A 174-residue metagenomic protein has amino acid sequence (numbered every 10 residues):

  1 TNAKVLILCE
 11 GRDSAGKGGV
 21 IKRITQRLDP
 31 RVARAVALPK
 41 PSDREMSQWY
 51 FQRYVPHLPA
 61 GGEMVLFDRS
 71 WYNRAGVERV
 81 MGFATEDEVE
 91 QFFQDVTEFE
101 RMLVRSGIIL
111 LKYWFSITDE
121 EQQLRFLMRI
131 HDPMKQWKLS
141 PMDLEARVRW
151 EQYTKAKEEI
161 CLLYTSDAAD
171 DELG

Functional and structural regions predicted by a protein language model:
T1-K4: Extreme N-terminal, non-catalytic leader segments that precede Walker-type/kinase nucleotide-binding cores
K17: Conserved lysine of the Walker
V20: Hydrophobic positions on the alpha1 helix immediately C-terminal to the Walker A/P-loop
V32-P41: Short beta-strand-centered segment that lines the nucleotide-binding/catalytic pocket of NTP-utilizing
P41-R44, S70-N73, S116-Q123: Conserved nucleotide-binding/hydrolysis micro-motifs of P-loop NTPases
E45-E88: Conserved nucleotide-sensing/catalytic segment adjacent to the nucleotide-binding pocket in NTP-handling enzymes
R79-D95, L103-T154: A glycine- and Lys/Arg-enriched "phosphate-lid" helix/loop adjacent to the NTP-binding pocket of small-molecule kinases
Y164-D171: Conserved small/polar residues in nucleotide/adenosyl-binding loops
